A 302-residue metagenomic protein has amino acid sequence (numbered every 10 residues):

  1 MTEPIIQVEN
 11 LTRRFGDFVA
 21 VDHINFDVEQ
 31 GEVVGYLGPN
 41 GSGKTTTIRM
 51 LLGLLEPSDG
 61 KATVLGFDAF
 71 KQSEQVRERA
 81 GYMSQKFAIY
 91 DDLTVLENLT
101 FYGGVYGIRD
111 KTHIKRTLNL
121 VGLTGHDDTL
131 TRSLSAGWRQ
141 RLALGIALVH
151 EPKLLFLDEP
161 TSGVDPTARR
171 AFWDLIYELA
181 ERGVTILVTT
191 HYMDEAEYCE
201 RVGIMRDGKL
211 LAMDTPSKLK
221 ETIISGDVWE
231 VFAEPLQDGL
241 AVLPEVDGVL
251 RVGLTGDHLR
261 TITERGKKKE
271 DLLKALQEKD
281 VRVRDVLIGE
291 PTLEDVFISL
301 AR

Functional and structural regions predicted by a protein language model:
E3-I6, R13-M205, L210-A212: ABC transporter nucleotide-binding domains
G60, Q72, E195, D238-G239 (+2 more regions): Short phosphate-engaging motifs
Q72, D91, D110, P235 (+2 more regions): Residue-level signature of the cytosolic catalytic core of signaling kinases
R77, L118, K220, F297-I298: Conserved protein kinase catalytic domain
G81, G107, D207, I224-S225 (+3 more regions): A generic structural signal for secondary-structure junctions that act as hinges or helix/strand caps at the edges
N98, H113, T215, D227 (+3 more regions): Hydrophobic alpha-helical segments typical of transmembrane helices and their membrane-interface/capping positions
D174-V188, M193-E264: ABC transporter nucleotide-binding domain
T263-R302: C-terminal coupling/interaction segments
